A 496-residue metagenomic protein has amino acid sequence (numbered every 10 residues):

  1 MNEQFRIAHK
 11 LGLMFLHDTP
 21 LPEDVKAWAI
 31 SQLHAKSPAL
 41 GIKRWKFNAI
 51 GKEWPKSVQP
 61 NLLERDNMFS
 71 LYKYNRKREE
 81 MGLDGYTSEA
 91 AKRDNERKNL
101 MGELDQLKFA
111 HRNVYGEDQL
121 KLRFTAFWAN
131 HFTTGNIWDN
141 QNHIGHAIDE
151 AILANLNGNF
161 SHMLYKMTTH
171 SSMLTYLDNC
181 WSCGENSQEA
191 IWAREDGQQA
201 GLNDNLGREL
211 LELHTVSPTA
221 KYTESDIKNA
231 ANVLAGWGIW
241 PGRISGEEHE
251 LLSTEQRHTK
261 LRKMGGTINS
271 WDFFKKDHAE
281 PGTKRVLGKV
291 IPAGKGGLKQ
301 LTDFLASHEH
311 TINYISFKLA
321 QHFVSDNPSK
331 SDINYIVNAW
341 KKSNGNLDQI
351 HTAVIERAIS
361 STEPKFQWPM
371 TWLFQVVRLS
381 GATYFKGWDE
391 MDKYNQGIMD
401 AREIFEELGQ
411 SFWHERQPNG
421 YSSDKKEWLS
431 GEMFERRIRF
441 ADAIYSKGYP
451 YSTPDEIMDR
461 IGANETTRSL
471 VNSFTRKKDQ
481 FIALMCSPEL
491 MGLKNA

Functional and structural regions predicted by a protein language model:
N2-A39, K43, K52-P55, H308-S343 (+1 more regions): Flexible, low-complexity segments enriched for small/polar residues
E3, E23, E53, E64 (+24 more regions): Glutamate identity and glutamate-enriched acidic tracts
I7, H17-N155, Q188-W192: N-terminal accessory alpha/beta regions
L71-K73, T175, K221, T383 (+2 more regions): Intrinsically disordered, low-complexity N-terminal regions enriched in serine/proline/glycine with scattered basic
L83-K92, D105-F109, Q141-F385, N495-A496: Active-site substrate-binding loop specific to GH73 endo-beta-N-acetylglucosaminidase modules in bacterial autolysins
L100, V114, D118, N142 (+12 more regions): Generic detection of long, well-ordered alpha-helical segments
Q106-V114, A147-E150, N159-F160, H214-P218 (+4 more regions): Short alpha-helical segments and helix-capping/turn motifs at coil-helix boundaries
K121-R123, R208, K318, R437: Basic side chains
